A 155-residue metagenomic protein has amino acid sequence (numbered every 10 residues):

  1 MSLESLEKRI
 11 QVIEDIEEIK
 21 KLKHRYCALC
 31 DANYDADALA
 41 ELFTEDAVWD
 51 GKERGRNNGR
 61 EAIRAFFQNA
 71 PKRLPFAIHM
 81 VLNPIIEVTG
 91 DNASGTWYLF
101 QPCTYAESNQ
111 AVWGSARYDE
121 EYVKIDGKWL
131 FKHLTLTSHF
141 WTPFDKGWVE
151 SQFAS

Functional and structural regions predicted by a protein language model:
M1-A32, A36, E41: Short, low-complexity N-terminal intrinsically disordered segments enriched in polar/charged residues
S2-E7, K72-S155: A beta-strand edge to alpha-helix "cap/lid" segment located at domain peripheries
K21, N58, R117: Short, well-structured alpha-helical interface segments that form or flank functional binding sites
D35-F100: A solvent-exposed, acidic/Ser-Thr-rich amphipathic alpha-helical stretch
